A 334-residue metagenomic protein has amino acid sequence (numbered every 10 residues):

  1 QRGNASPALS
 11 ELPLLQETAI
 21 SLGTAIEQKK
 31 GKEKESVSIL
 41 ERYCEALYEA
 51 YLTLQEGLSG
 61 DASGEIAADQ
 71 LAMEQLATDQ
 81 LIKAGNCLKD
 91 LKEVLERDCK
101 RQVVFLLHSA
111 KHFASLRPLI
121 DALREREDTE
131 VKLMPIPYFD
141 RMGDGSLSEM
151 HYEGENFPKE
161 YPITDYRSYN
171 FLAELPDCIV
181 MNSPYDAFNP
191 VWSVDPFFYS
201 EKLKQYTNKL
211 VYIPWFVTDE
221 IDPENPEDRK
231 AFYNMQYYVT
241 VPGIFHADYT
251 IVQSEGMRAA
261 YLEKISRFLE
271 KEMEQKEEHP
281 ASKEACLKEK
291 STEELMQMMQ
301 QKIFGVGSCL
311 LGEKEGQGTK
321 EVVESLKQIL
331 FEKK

Functional and structural regions predicted by a protein language model:
Q1-C178, S183, A187, G316-L330: N-terminal pre-catalytic "stem/leader" segment of glycosyltransferase-like enzymes
R101-M299, I303-G305: Active-site and donor-binding regions of nucleotide-sugar-utilizing enzymes
Q297, V306-E321: Structured N-terminal alpha/beta-domain signature that marks small ligand/cofactor-binding or signaling modules
